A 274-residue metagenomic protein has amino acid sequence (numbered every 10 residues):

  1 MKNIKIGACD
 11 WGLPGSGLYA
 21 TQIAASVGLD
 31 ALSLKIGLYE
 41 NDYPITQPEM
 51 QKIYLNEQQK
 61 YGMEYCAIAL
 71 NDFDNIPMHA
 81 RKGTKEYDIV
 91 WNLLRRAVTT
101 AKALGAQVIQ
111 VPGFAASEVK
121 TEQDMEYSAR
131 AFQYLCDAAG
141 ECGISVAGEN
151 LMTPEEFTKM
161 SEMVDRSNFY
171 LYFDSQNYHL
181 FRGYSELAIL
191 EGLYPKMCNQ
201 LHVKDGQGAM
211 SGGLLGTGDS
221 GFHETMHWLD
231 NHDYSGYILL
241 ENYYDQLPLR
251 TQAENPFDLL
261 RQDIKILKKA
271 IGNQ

Functional and structural regions predicted by a protein language model:
M1-G7, A67-A80: N-terminal small/glycine-rich loop or linker at the start of catalytic domains across soluble metabolic enzymes
M1-K5, P14-D30, G105, P154-F173 (+1 more regions): Histidine-acidic metal/acid-base catalytic patches
A20, Y54, A97, L135 (+1 more regions): Aromatic/hydrophobic pocket-lining residues that form π-stacking "cages" and hydrophobic walls in ligand
S33, A67-A69, Q110, A147 (+3 more regions): Conserved beta-strand positions in the central sheet of alpha/beta enzyme cores
S33-L55, G113-K120: Glycine-rich, proline-tolerant flexible connector loops at the mouths of alpha/beta enzymes
Y39-D42, D74-R81, A115-T121, L180-R182 (+2 more regions): A short acidic, helix-capping loop that chelates divalent metal ions and anchors anionic groups
T46-K52, Y87, W91-L94, D124-F132 (+2 more regions): Charged helix-capping and loop-helix junction motifs
E57-E64, N75-Y170, F257-D258: Active-site acidic/histidine proton-transfer and metal-coordination neighborhood in alpha/beta enzyme cores
